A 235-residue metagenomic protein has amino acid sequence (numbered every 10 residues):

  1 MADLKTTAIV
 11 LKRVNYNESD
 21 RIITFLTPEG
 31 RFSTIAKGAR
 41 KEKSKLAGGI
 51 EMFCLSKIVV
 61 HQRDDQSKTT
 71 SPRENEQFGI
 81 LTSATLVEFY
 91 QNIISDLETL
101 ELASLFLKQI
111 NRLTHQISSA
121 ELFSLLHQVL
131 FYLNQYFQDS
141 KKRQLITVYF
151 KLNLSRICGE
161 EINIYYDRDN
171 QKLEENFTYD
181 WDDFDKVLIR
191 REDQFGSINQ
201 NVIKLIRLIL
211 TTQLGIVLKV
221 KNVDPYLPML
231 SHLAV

Functional and structural regions predicted by a protein language model:
M1-R21, L26-V235: Non-catalytic alpha-helical scaffolds and adjoining flexible linkers that form interface surfaces for assembly
